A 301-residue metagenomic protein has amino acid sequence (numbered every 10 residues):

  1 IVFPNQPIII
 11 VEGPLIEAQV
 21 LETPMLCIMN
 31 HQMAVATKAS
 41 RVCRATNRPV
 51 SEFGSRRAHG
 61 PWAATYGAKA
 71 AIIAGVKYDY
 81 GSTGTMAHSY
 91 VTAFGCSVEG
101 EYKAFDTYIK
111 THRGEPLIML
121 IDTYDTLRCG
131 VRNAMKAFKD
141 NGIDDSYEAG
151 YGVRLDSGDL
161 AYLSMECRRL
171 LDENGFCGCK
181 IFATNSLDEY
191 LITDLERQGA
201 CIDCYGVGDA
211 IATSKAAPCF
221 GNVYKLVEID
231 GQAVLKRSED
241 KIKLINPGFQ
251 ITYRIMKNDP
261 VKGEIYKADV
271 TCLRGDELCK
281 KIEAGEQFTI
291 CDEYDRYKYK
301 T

Functional and structural regions predicted by a protein language model:
V2-C177, L187-L191, R197-Q198, T213: Buried, small/hydrophobic-residue-enriched core segments of structured protein domains
L117-M119, I181, Y205: Hydrophobic/aromatic residues located in beta-strands of well-ordered beta-sheets within soluble catalytic
R169-N174, C179, L187-T301: Gly/Ser/Thr/Ala-enriched C-terminal appendages of enzymes
